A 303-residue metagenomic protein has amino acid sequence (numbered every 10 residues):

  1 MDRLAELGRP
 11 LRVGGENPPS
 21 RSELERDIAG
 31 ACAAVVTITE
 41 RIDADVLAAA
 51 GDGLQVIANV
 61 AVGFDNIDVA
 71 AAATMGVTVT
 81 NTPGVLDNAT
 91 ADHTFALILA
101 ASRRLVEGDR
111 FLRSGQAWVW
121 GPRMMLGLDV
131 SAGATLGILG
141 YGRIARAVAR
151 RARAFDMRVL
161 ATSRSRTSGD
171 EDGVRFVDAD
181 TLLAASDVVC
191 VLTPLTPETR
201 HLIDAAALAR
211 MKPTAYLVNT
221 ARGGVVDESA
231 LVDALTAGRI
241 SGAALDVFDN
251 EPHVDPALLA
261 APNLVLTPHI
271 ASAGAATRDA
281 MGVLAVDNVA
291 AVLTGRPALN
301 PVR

Functional and structural regions predicted by a protein language model:
M1-T80, A184, D204: An N-terminal-biased, well-structured beta-alpha scaffold segment characteristic of Rossmann-like dinucleotide-binding
V13-E16, V60-A61, V77-N88, S163 (+2 more regions): Short beta->alpha connector loops at strand-helix junctions that form conserved, small/polar/Pro-enriched
A29, I42-V46, L160, R164-A257: Rossmann-like adenosine-cofactor binding region
L54, A132-T135, A205, T214: Phosphate-coordination loops involved in phosphoryl transfer and adenosine-cofactor binding
A73, T80-D92, E251-R303: C-terminal helix-to-coil terminal segments
M75, P83-T135, R150: Phosphate-binding beta-alpha-beta segment of Rossmann-like dinucleotide-binding domains, i.e., the NAD(P)
Y141-G142: Glycine-rich Rossmann-fold phosphate-binding loop(s) that bind the pyrophosphate of adenine dinucleotide cofactors
A145-R146: N-terminal Rossmann-fold NAD(P) dinucleotide-binding loop
